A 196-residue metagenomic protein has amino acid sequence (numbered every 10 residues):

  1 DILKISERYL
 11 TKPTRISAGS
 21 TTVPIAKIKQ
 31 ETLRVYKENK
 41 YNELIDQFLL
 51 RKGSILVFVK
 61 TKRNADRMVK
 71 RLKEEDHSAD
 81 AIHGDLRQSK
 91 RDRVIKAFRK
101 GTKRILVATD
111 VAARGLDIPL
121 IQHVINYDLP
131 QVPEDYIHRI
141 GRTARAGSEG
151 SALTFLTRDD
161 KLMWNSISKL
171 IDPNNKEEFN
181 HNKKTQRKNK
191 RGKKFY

Functional and structural regions predicted by a protein language model:
D1-T185: Conserved helicase RecA-like core
N180-Y196: Intrinsically disordered, Lys/Arg-rich low-complexity segments
